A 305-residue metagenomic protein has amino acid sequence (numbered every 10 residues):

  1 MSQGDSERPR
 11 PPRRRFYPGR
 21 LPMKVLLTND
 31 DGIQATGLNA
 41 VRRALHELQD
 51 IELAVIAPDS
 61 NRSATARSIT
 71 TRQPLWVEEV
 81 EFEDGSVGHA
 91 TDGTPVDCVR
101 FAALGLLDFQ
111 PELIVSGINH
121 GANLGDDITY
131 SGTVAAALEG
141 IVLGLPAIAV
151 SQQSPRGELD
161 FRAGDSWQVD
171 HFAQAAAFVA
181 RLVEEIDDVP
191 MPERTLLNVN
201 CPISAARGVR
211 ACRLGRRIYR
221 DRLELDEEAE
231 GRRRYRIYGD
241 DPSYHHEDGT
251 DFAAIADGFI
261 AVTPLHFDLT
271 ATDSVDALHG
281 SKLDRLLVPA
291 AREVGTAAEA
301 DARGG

Functional and structural regions predicted by a protein language model:
R10-P22: Short, Lys/Arg-enriched N-terminal segments with co-localized hydrophobic residues within the first ~10-30 amino acids
V25, N39-G105, F109-Q110: A cross-family phosphate/adenosyl-ligand binding-site feature
T28-Q34, G125-I128: Short, glycine-rich nucleotide/cofactor-binding loops
D31, N61, T94-P95, N119-A122 (+2 more regions): Short glycine-rich anion-binding loops that position phosphate/pyrophosphate groups of nucleotides and phosphorylated
A54-I56, H89, P146-V150, L197-V199 (+1 more regions): Hydrophobic/aromatic beta-strand patches that form the interior of the parallel beta-sheet core in alpha/beta enzyme
S68, S154-A173: Active-site-proximal loop->helix
F101, F109-L159: Internal, conserved structured core segments that host functional sites
D165-G305: Electrostatically charged, flexible surface regions
